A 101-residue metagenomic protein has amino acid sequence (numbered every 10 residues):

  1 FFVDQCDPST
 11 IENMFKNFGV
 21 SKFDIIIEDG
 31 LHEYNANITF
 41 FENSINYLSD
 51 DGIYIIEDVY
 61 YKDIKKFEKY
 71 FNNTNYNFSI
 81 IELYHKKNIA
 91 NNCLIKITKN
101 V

Functional and structural regions predicted by a protein language model:
F1-F18: S-adenosyl-L-methionine
V3, I27-E28, I56-D58: Active-site flanking residues adjacent to catalytic metal/cofactor-binding acidic residues
Q5, G30, D63: Residues that line or immediately flank small-molecule/substrate-binding pockets and catalytic motifs
C6-T10, H32-T39: Soluble or luminal CAZymes and related metallo-dependent hydrolases
M14-E33: A short acidic, Gly/Pro-enriched loop at the edge of an enzyme's catalytic core that lines a small-molecule cofactor
Y34-V101: C-terminal substrate-binding/active-site "lid" region of AdoMet-derived donor-dependent transferases
